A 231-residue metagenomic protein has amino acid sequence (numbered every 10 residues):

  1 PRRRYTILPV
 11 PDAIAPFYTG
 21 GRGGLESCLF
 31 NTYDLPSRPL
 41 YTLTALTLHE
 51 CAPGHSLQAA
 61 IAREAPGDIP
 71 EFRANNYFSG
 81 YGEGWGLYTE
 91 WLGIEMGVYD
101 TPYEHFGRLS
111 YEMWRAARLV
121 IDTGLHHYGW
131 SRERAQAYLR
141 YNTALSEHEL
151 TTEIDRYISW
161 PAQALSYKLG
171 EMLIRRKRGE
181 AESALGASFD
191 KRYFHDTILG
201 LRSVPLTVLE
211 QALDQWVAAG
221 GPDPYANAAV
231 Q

Functional and structural regions predicted by a protein language model:
P1-Q231: Long, His/Glu/Asp-enriched segments that create or flank divalent metal/ion-associated functional microenvironments
